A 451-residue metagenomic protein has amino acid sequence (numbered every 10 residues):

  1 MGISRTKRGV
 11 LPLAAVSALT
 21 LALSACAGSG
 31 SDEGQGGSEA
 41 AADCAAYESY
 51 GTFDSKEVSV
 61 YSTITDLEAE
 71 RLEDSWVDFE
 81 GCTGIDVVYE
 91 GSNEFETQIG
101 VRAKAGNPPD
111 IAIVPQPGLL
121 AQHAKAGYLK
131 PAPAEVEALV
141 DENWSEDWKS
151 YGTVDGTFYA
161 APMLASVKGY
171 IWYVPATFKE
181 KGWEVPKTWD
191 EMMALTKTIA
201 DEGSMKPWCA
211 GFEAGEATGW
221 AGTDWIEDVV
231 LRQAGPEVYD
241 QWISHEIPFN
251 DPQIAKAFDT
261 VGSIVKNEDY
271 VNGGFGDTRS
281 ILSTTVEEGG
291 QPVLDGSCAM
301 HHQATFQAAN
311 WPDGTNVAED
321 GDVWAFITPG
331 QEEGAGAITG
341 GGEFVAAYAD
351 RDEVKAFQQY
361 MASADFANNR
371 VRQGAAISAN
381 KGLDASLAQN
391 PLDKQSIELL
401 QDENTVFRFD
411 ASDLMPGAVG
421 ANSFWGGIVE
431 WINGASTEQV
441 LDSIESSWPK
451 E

Functional and structural regions predicted by a protein language model:
G2-S4, R8-P12, L19, L23 (+5 more regions): Conserved N-terminal structural module of periplasmic/extracytoplasmic solute-binding proteins
D43-T52, P117-G169: Hinge/lid segment of periplasmic solute-binding proteins
S49-T52, P133-W144, F212-E216, L231-K256 (+3 more regions): Short, solvent-exposed loop/beta-turn-alpha elements that line the ligand-binding surface or hinge of extracytoplasmic
V101-R102, P109-D110, D141-A176, K206-P207 (+3 more regions): A structural signal for short loop-to-beta-strand junctions that line the ligand-binding cleft of periplasmic/secreted
H123-G127, K149-V185, D190, F212-W242 (+2 more regions): Periplasmic solute-binding protein
I243-R279: Glycine-centered hinge/linker elements that transmit conformational signals in sensory and ligand-binding systems
M300-A376: Extracytoplasmic/periplasmic substrate-recognition and gating elements
V371-S378, Q395-K450: C-terminal capping/gating helix-and-loop segments adjacent to ligand/active sites or protein-protein/ligand interfaces
